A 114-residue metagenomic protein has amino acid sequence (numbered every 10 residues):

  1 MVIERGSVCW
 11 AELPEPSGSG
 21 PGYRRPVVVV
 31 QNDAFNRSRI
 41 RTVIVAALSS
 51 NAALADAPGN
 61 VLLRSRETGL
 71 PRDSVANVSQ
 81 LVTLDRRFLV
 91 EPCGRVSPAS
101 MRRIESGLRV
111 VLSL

Functional and structural regions predicted by a protein language model:
M1-L114: Conserved functional hotspots at enzyme active or ligand-binding sites that engage polyanionic ligands
